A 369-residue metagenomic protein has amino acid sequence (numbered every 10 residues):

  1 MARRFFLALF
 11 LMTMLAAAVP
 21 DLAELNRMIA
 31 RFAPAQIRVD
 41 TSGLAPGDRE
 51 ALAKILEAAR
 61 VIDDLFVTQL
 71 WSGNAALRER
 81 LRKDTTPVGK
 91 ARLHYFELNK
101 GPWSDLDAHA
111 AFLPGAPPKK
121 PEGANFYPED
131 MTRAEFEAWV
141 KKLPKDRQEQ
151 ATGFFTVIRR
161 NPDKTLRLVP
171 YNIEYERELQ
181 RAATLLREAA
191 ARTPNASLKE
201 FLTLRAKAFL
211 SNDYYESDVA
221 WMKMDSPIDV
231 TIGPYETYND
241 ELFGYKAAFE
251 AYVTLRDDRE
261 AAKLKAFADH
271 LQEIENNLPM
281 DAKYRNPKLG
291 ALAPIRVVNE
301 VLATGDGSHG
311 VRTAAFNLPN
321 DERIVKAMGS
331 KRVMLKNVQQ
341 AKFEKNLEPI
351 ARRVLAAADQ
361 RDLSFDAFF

Functional and structural regions predicted by a protein language model:
M1-L7: Bacterial N-terminal signal peptides that target proteins for export
A2, A18, T132-F136, D257-E260: General structural signal for secondary-structure boundaries
F6, M28, A91-R92, G123 (+1 more regions): A general marker of short, structured functional hotspots
L9-A18: Hydrophobic h-region of N-terminal signal peptides that target proteins for export in Gram-negative bacteria
V19-A108: N-terminal mature-domain "stem" immediately C-terminal to a signal peptide or N-terminal signal-anchor/transmembrane
L25-K54, A58-V61, D146-F369: Fold-level signature of zinc-dependent metallopeptidase catalytic domains
R78-Y171: Amphipathic heptad-repeat coiled-coil/leucine-zipper-like oligomerization helices
